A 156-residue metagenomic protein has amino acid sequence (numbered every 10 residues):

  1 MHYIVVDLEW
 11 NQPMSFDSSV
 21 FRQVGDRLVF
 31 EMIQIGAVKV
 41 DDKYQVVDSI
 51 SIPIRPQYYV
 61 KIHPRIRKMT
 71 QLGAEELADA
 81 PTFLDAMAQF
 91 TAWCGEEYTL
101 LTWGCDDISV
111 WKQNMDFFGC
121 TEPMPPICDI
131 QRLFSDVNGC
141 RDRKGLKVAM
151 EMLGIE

Functional and structural regions predicted by a protein language model:
M1-K43: Entry/capping segment at the start of metal-dependent catalytic domains with acidic active-site entry clusters
Q12, A80, E122-P125: Intrinsic-disorder/low-complexity coil detector
F21-Q23, R55, D85, R143: Hydrophobic alpha-helical segments
F30-I35, K39-L72, T91-E156: Metal-dependent phosphoesterase core characteristic of DEDDh/y 3'-5' exonuclease domains
G73-L77: Surface-exposed cleft-lining segments at the edges of enzyme active sites
A78-D85: Glycine-rich, highly charged phosphate/nucleotide-binding loops
A86-F90: Generic hydrophobic alpha-helical segments
